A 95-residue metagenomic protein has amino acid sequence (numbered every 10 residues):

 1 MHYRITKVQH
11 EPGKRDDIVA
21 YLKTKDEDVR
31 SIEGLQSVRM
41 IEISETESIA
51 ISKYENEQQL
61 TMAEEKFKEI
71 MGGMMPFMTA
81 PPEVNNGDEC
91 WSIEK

Functional and structural regions predicted by a protein language model:
M1-I49, E55-E69, F77-K95: Short S/T/G/P-rich N-terminal loop/turn motif that feeds into the first structured element of a domain
